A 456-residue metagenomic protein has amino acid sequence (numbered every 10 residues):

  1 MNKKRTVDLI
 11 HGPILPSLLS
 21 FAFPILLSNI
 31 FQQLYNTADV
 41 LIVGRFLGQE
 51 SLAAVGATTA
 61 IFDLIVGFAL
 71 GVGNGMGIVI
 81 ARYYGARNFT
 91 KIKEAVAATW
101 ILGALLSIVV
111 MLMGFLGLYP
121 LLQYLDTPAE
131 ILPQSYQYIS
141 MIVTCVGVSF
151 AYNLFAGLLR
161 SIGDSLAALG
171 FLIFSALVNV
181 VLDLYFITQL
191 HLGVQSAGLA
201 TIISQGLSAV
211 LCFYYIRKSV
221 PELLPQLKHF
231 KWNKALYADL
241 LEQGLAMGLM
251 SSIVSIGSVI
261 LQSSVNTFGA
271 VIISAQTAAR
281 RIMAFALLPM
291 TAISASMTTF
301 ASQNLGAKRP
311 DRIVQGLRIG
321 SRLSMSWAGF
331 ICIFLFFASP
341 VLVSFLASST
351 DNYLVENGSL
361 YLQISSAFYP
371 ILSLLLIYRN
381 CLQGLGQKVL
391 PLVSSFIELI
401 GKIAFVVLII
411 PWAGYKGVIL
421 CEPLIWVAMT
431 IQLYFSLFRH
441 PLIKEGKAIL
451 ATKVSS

Functional and structural regions predicted by a protein language model:
M1-A22, I80-C145, H191-L245, A301-F368 (+1 more regions): Short alpha-helical transmembrane segments in multi-pass integral membrane proteins
H11, L15-L34, A38, I61-F68 (+7 more regions): Residue-level signal for short hydrophobic patches within transmembrane helices of multi-pass membrane transporters
S20-D39, M141, Y152, S175 (+4 more regions): Transmembrane helical elements of multi-pass membrane transporters/channels
I25, N29, L41, I78 (+15 more regions): Transmembrane alpha-helix boundary and packing residues in multipass membrane permease domains and related
I30, L34-A53, L122-A129, Y185-L192 (+4 more regions): Helix-terminus/linker motif at the lipid-water interface of multi-pass membrane proteins
V43-D63, A129-Q134, V194-Q195, L236-Q243 (+5 more regions): Interfacial/gating helices of multi-pass transporter permease domains
L52-L112, S149-A168, Q262, Q276-S339 (+2 more regions): Small-residue-rich hydrophobic transmembrane alpha-helices
G73, M141-R160, A168-A176, A197-C212 (+4 more regions): Short runs within selected transmembrane alpha-helices of multi-pass transporters and secretion channels
